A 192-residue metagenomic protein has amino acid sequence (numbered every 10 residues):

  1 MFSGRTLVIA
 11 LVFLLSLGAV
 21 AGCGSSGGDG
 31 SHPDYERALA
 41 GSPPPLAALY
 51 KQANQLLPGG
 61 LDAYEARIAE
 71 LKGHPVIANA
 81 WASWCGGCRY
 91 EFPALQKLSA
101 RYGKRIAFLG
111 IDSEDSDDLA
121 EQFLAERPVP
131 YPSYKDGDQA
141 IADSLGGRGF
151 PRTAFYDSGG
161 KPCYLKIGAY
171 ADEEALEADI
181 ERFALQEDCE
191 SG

Functional and structural regions predicted by a protein language model:
M1-P58, A178, S191-G192: N-terminal targeting signals for export/organelle localization
Q52-V76: A short beta-strand-turn-helix
K72-H74, K104, G147: Active-site acidic short loop of glycosyltransferases
H74-V76, W81-W84, G149: Short pre-active-site segment immediately N-terminal to redox-active cysteine/selenocysteine motifs in thiol-based
I77-A78, F108, T153: Hydrophobic beta-strand anchors of alpha/beta hydrolase catalytic cores
A80-A82, I111-E114, D136-G137, I167-G168: Active-site-proximal beta-strand/loop segments in catalytic clefts of secreted hydrolases
R89-R127, G137-S144: Structural microenvironment flanking redox-active thiols in thiol-disulfide oxidoreductases
Q122-P130, K135-C189: Thiol/disulfide oxidoreductase modules built on the thioredoxin-like
